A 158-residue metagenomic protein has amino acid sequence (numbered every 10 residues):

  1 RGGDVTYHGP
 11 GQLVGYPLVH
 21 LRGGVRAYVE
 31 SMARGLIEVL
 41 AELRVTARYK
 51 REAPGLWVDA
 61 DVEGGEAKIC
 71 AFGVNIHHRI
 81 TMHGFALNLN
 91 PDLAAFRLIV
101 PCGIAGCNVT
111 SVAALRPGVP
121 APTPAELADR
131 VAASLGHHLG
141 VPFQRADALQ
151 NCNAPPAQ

Functional and structural regions predicted by a protein language model:
R1, V5, P17-Q158: Catalytic beta-strand/loop module used to bind and position nucleotide/cofactor moieties in cofactor-attachment
T6-V14: Short coil-to-beta-strand
